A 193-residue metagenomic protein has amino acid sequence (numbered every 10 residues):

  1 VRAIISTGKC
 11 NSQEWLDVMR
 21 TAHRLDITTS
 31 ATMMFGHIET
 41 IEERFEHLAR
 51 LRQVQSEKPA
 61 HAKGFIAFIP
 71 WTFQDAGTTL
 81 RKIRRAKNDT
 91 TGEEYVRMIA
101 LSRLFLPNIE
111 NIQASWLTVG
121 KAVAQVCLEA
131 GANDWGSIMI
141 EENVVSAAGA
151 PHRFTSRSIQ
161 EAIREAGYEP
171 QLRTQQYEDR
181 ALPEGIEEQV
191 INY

Functional and structural regions predicted by a protein language model:
V1-R24, T28-A31, H37: Core AdoMet radical
R2, I41-R44, L80: Short acidic, glycine/serine/threonine-rich loops at helix termini
A3-S6, T32-F35, A86, S115 (+1 more regions): Conserved short-loop catalytic and cofactor-binding motifs
I5-S12, H37, I41, N88 (+3 more regions): Hydrophobic alpha-helical scaffolding
C10, F35-L51, L117-T118: Active-site glycine- and acidic-residue-rich loops that bind and position anionic ligands or nucleotide-like cofactors
H23, L48-R52, S56-Y193: Auxiliary Fe-S-binding modules of radical SAM enzymes
